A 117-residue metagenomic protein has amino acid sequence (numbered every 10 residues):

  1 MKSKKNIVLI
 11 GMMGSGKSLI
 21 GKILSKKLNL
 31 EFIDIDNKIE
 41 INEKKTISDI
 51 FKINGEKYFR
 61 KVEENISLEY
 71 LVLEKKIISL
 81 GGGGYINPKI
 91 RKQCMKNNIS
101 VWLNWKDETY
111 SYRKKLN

Functional and structural regions predicted by a protein language model:
M1-K4, E69-Y70: Phosphate-binding P-loop
L9: Hydrophobic anchor at the beta1->P-loop junction of P-loop NTPases
M12: P-loop (Walker A) phosphate-binding loop of NTP-binding proteins
S18: Walker A/P-loop
E31, I35-M95: ATP-dependent small-molecule kinase phosphotransfer cores that center on conserved nucleotide phosphate-binding segments
N97-N117: A glycine- and Lys/Arg-enriched "phosphate-lid" helix/loop adjacent to the NTP-binding pocket of small-molecule kinases
